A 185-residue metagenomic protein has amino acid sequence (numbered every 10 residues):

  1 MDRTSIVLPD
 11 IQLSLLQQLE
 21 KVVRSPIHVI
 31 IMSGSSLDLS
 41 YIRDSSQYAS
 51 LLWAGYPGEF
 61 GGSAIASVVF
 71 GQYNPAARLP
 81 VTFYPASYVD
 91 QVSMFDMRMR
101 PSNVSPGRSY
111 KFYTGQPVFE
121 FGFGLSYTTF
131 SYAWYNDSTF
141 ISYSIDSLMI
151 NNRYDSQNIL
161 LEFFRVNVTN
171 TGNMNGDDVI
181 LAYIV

Functional and structural regions predicted by a protein language model:
M1-S46: Hydrophobic helix-and-loop "lid/oligomerization" segment in the mid-to-C-terminal part of catalytic domains
I30-D177, Y183-V185: Secreted, periplasmic, or luminal enzymes acting at the cell surface/secretory milieu
